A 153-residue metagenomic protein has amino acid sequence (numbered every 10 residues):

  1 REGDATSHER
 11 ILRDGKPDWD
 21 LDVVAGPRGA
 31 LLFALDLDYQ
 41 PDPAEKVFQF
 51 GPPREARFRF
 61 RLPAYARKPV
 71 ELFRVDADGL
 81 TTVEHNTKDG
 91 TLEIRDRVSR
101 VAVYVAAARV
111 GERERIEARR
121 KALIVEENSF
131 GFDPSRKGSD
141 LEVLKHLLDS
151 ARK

Functional and structural regions predicted by a protein language model:
R1-G26, E84-H85, E93-I94: Glycan-processing catalytic domains of CAZymes
H8, Y39-P41, V101: Long, low-hydrophobicity ectodomains and other hydrophilic envelope-associated domains
R13-A66: Carbohydrate-binding surface patches
D22-V24, R61-P63, F73-V75, N86 (+2 more regions): A structural detector for beta-sheet-dominated domains
A56-F58, K68-E71, A102-Y104: Short beta-strand/loop motifs in extracellular/secreted proteins, especially within beta-sandwich accessory domains
P69-T91: Solvent-exposed beta-strand/loop surfaces of large extracellular or lumenal domains
D89-A118: C-terminal beta-strand-rich structural cap/linker in extracellular carbohydrate-active enzymes
I116-K153: Amphipathic, heptad-repeat alpha-helical segments
